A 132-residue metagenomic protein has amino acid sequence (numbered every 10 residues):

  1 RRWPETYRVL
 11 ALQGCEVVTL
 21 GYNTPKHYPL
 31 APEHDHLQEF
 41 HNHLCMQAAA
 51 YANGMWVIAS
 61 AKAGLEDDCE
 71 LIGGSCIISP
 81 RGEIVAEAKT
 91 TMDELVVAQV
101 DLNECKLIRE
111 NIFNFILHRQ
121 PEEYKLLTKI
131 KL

Functional and structural regions predicted by a protein language model:
R1-L95: CN hydrolase (nitrilase-like) catalytic-core segments centered on the catalytic cysteine and neighboring Lys/Glu
V9-L12, C105-L132: Cysteine/selenocysteine-centered motifs that mediate thiol-based redox chemistry or coordinate metal-sulfur cofactors
M92-N111: A short, polar/charged loop-to-alpha-helix boundary motif
